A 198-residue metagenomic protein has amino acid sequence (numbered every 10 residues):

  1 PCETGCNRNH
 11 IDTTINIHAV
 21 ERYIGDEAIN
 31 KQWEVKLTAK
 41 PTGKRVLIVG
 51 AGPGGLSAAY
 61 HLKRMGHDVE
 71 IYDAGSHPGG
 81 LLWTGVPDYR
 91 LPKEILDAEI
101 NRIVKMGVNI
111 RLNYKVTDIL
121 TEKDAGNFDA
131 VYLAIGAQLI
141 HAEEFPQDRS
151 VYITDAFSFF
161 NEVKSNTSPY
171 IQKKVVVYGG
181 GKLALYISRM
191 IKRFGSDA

Functional and structural regions predicted by a protein language model:
P1-T38, V104, L112, E122-E162: Glycine/serine-rich phosphate-binding loop and adjoining beta1-alpha1 elements at the start of nucleotide-handling
H10, E21-A28, K63, P78-L82 (+3 more regions): Structural signal for hydrophobic packing residues in well-ordered secondary-structure cores of soluble enzyme domains
D12-N16, G54, K63, D88-I95 (+2 more regions): Catalytic cores of large soluble enzymes that bind and process phosphate-bearing ligands
V20, L81-F128: N-terminal Rossmann-like dinucleotide/flavin-binding domain of flavoprotein oxidoreductases that bind FAD/FMN
E27-M65, L82: Extended interfacial segments that mediate partner engagement and assembly in macromolecular machines
I48-Y72, L112-K123, L139-H141, F157-A198: Rossmann-like dinucleotide/flavin-binding elements
H67-W83: Glycine-rich FAD pyrophosphate-binding loop
